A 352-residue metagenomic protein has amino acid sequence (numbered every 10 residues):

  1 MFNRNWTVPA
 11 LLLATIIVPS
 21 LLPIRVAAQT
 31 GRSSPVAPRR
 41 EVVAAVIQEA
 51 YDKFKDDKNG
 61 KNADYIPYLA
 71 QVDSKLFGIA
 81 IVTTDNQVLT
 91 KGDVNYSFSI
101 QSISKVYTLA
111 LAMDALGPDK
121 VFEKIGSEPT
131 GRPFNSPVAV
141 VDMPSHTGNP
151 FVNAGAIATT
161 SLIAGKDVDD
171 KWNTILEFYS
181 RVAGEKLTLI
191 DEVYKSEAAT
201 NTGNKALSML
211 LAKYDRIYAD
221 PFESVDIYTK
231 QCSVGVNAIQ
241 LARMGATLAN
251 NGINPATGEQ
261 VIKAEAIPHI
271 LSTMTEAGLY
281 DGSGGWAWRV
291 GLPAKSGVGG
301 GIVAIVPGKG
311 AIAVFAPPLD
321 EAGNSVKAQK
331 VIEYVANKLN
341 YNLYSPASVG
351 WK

Functional and structural regions predicted by a protein language model:
M1-L11: Bacterial N-terminal signal peptides that target proteins for export
A10-P23: Bacterial N-terminal signal peptides
V26-A28: Boundary at the C-terminal end of the N-terminal hydrophobic targeting segment
G31-V36, I47, N250-K352: Structured C-terminal helix/loop/strand segments within mature extracytoplasmic catalytic/sensor domains
S33-K53, D57-N59, A112-Q231, T247: Active-site-adjacent helix/loop patches that line small-molecule binding or acyl-intermediate pockets
K55-K91, G301-A304: A short, well-structured edge-of-sheet supersecondary motif
L69-V72, T147-N149, A199, G291-K295 (+1 more regions): Short Gly/Pro-enriched turn/cap motifs at secondary-structure boundaries
D85-N86, F98-F122, M244, I312: Active-site SXXK
